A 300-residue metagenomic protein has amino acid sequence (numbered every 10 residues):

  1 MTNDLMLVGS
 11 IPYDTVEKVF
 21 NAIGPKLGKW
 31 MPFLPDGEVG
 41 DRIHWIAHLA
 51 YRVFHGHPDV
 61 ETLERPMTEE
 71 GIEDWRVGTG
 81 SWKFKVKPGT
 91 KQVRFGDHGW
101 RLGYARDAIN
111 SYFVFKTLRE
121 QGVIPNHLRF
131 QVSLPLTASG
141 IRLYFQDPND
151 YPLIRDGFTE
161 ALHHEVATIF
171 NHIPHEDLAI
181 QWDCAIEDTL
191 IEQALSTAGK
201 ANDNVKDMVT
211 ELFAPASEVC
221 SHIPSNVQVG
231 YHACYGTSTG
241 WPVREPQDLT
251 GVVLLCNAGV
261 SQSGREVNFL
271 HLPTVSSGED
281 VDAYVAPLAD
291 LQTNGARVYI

Functional and structural regions predicted by a protein language model:
M1-F33, P125, F130, G140 (+4 more regions): A domain-level signal for the structural core that forms small-molecule/cofactor-binding pockets and catalytic centers
M1-W75: N-terminal basic, low-complexity leaders that serve as flexible interaction/assembly modules and, when applicable, as
T2-N3, K29, Q121-F130, I173-L178 (+3 more regions): Short, well-ordered coil/turn segments that N-cap beta-strands
F20, G24, A108-R119, T159 (+4 more regions): Generic structural signal for well-ordered alpha-helices, preferentially at hydrophobic/aromatic core positions
R76-P174, W182-E211: Active-site-proximal, glycine-rich beta->alpha crossover segments in alpha/beta enzymes that shape flexible
P135-S139, D183-E187, C234-S238, L272-S277 (+1 more regions): Active-site beta-loop-alpha junctions enriched in small/polar residues
L162, Y231, L270: Conserved, mostly hydrophobic/aromatic
N257-I300: Catalytic-face loop-and-helix region of soluble metabolic enzyme cores
